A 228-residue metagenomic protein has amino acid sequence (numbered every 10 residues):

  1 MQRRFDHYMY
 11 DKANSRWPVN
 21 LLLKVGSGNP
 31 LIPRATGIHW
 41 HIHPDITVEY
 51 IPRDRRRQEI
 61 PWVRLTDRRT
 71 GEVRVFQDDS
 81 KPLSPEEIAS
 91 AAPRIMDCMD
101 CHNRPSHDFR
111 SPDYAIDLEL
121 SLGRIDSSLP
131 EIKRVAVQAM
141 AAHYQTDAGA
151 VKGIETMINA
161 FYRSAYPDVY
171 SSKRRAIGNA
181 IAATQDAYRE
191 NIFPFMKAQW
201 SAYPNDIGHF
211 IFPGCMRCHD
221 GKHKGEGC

Functional and structural regions predicted by a protein language model:
M1-D100, R104-F109, Y114, S121-C228: C-type cytochrome heme-c attachment and multiheme electron-transfer modules
